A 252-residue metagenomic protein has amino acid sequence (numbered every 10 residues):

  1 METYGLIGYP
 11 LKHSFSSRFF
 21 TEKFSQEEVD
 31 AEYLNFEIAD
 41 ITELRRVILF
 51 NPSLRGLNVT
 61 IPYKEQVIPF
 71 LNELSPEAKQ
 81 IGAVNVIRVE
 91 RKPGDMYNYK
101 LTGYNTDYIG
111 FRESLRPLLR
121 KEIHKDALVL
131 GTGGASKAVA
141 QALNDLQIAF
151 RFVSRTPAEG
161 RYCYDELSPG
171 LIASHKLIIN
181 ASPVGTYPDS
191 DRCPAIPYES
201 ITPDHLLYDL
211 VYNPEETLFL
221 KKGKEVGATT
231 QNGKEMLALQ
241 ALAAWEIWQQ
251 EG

Functional and structural regions predicted by a protein language model:
E2-L118: Phosphate/diphosphate ligand-binding glycine-rich loop within oxidoreductases
G8, N105-Y108, L115-L119, I123-N144 (+1 more regions): Glycine-rich adenosine-cofactor-binding loop
A31-Y33, A127, F150, T230: Hydrophobic anchor at the start of a short beta-strand that flanks the dinucleotide cofactor-binding loop
V59-Q66, A135, P183-T186, N213: Short glycine-rich anion-binding loops that position phosphate/pyrophosphate groups of nucleotides and phosphorylated
E113-S114, A228-G252: Active-site capping/gating segments
D145-Y162: NAD(P)-binding Rossmann-fold cofactor-contacting core
G160-Q231, E235: Rossmann-like adenosine-cofactor binding region
